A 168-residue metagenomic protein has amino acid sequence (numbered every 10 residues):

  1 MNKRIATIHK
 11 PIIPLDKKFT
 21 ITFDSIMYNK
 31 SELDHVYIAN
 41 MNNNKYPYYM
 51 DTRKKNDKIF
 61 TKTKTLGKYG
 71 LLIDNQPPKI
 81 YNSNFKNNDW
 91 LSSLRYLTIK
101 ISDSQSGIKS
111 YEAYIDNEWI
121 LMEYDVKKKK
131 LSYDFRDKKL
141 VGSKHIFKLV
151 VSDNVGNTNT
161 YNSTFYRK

Functional and structural regions predicted by a protein language model:
M1-Y37: Proteolytic processing hotspots in large secreted/extracellular or virion-associated proteins and select intracellular
T22-I26, Y96-S104: Short edge beta-strand/loop segments characteristic of extracellular beta-sandwich folds
N29-L33, K64-L66, S102-I108: Short proline/glycine-enriched turn/loop motifs at strand-loop junctions of beta-rich domains
A39-Y46, Y114-I120: Change "in extracellular beta-sheet-rich domains … of secreted and cell-surface proteins" to "in beta-sheet-rich domains
K58, S102-K168: Long, low-complexity serine/threonine/glycine- and acidic-rich segments characteristic of extracellular
K64-L66, L94, G142-I146: Extracellular Ig-like/FN3 beta-sandwich strand-entry sites
N75-K79: Proline-centered linker/hinge motifs at extracellular inter-domain junctions
N87-S93: Short, solvent-exposed loop/linker segments at the N-terminal edge of repeated beta-sheet extracellular domains
